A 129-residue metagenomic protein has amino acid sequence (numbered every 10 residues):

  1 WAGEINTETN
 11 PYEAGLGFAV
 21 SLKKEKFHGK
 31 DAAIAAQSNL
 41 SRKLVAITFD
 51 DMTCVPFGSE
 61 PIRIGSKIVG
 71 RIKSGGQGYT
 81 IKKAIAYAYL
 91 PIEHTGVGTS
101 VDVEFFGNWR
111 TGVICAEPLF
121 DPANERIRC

Functional and structural regions predicted by a protein language model:
W1-C129: Conserved, structured C-terminal
